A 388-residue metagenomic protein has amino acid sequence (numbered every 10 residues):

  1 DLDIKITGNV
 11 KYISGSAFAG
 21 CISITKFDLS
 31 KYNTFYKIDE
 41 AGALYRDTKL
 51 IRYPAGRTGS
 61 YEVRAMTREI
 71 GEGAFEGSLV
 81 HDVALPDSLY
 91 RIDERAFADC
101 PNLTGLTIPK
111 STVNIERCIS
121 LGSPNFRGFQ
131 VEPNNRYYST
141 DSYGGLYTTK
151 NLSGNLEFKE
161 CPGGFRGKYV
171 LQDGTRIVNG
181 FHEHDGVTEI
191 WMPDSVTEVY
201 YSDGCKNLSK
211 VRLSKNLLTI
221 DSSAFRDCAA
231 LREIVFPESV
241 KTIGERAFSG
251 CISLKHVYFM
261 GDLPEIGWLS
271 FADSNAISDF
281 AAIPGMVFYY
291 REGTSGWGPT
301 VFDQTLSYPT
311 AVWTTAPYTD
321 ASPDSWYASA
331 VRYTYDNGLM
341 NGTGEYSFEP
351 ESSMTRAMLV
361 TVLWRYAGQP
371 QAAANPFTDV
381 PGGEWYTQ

Functional and structural regions predicted by a protein language model:
D1-Y12, C21-G42, R52-E69, G77-R91 (+9 more regions): Structural signature of tandem-repeat unit edges
G15-A17, I51, E72-A74, E94-A96 (+7 more regions): Consensus positions within tandem repeat domains that build extended binding/scaffold surfaces
A43-Y45, G145-Y147, M340: A structural signal for short hydrophobic beta-strand segments in well-ordered beta-sheet cores
R46-D47, I51, T314-Q388: N-terminal propeptides
T48, A281-T315: Extracellular/surface-exposed low-complexity segments
I51-R52, L156-E160, P309-W313, Q388: Generic detector of short, aliphatic-rich beta-strand segments that form the cores of beta-sheets in diverse domain
E69, R176-N179, V199, S325-D336: Extracellular/luminal Pro/Thr/Ser-rich low-complexity repeat and linker "mucin-like" segments that act as
L269-N275, D279-F280: A structural signal for leucine-rich repeat
